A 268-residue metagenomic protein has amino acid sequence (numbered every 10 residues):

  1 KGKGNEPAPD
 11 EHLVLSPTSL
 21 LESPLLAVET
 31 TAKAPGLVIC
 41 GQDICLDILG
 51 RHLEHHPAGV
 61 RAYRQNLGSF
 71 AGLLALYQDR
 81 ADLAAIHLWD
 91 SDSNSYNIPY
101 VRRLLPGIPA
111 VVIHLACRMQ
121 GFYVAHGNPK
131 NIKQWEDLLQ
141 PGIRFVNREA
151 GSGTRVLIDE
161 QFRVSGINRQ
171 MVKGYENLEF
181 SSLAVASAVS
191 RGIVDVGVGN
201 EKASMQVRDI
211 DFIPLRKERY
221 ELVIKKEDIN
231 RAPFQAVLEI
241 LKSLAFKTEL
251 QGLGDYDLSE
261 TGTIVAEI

Functional and structural regions predicted by a protein language model:
K1-R80, P99, R103-A110, K130 (+3 more regions): N-terminal hydrophobic or amphipathic helices and topogenic motifs
G36-Q42, V124-A125, P141-G151: Short beta-strand->loop
I48-A58, E136, P141, R148-A150 (+1 more regions): Ligand-binding cleft/hinge of the Venus flytrap
R61-G68, R169-S181: Short beta-strand-to-loop elements that line the ligand-binding cleft of bilobed periplasmic-binding protein-like
F70-A84, L88-W89, E179-I193: Short helices/loops that flank or line small-molecule/ion binding pockets
H87-R103, A186-R216: A ligand-binding cleft/hinge motif common to bilobed small-molecule-binding domains
P106-M119, I210-E239, L258-V265: Periplasmic-binding protein-like
L115, V124-F145: Flexible hinge/capping segments at coil-to-helix
